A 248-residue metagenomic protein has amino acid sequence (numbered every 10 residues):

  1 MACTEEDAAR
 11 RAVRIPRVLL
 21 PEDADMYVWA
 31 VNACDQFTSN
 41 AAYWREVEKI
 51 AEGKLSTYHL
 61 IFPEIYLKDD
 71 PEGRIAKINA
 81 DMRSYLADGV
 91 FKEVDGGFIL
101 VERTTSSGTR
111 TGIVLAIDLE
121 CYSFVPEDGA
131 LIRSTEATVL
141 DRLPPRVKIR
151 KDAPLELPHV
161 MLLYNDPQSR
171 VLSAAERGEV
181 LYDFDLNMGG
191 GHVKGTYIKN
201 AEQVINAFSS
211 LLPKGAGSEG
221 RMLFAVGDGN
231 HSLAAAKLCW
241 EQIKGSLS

Functional and structural regions predicted by a protein language model:
M1-G189, P213-K214: N-terminal extension/subdomain marker
K77, L157, Q203, N230-A234: Generic recognition of stable, solvent-exposed alpha-helical segments in well-folded globular domains
S169, S246-S248: Serine-centered coil/turn micro-motif
F184-N206: Glycine-rich phosphate-binding "P-loop"
N206-S246: Active-site beta-strand/loop microenvironment that shapes enzyme catalytic pockets
